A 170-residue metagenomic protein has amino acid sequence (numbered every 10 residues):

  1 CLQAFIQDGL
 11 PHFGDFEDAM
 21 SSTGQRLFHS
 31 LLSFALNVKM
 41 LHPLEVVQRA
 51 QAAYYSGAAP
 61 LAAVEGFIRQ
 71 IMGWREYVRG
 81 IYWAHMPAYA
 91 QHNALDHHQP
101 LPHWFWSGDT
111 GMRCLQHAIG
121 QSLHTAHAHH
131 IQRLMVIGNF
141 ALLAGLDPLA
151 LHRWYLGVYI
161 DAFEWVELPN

Functional and structural regions predicted by a protein language model:
C1-A126, L142-L143, W154-P169: Catalytic cores of enzymes that engage adenine nucleotides and/or redox cofactors via long glycine-rich, Lys/Arg/His
H130-I131: Generic helix N-cap/helix-start motif at coil->alpha-helix transitions
I137-A141: Alpha-helical support elements that line or immediately flank enzyme active sites and cofactor-binding pockets
P148-L149: Structural helix-adjacent loops and short alpha-helical linkers that scaffold large soluble proteins
